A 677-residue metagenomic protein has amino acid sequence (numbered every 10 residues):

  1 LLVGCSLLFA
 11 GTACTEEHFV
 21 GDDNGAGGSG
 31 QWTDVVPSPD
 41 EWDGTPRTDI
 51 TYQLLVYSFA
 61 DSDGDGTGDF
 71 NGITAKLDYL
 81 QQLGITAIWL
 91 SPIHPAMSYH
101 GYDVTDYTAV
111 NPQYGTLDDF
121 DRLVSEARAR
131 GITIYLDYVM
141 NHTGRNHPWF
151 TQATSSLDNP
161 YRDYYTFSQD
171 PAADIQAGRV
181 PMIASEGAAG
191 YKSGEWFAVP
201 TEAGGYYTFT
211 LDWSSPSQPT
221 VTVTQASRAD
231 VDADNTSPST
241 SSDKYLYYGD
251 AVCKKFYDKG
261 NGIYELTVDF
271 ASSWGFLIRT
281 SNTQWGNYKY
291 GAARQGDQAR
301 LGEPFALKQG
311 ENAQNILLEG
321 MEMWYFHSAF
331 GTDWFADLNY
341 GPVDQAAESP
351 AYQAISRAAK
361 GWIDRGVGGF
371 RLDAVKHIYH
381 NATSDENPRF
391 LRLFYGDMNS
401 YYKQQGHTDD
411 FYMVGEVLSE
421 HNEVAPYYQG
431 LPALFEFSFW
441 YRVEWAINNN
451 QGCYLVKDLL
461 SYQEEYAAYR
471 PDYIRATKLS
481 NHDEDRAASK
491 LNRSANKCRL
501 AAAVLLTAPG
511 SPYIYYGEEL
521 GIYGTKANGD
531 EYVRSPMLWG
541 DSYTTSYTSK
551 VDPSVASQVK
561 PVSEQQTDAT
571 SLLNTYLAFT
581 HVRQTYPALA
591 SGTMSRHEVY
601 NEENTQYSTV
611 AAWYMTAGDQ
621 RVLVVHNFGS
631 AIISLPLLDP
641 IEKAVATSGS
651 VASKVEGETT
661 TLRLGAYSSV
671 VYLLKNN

Functional and structural regions predicted by a protein language model:
L7-D40: Bacterial Sec-dependent N-terminal signal peptides
F19-V20, A26-G28, G44, I50-Y52 (+1 more regions): Insoluble glucan recognition modules
Q31, V124-S125, H142, A153 (+15 more regions): Active-site-proximal helices and loops of the catalytic beta/alpha 8
D61, Q81-D119, T143-R145, K376-N381 (+1 more regions): Aromatic-lined carbohydrate-binding/catalytic grooves of carbohydrate-active enzymes
G72-P95, G361-G369: Catalytic domains of carbohydrate-active enzymes, especially glycoside hydrolases
T151-A203, E311, E319-D337, N449-A468 (+1 more regions): Core domains of carbohydrate- and sulfate-ester-processing enzymes
Q404-H407, D472, K478-N481, R486 (+1 more regions): Loop/helix patches that line or flank the sugar-binding groove of alpha-linked glycan CAZymes
G657-N677: C-terminal beta-strand-rich structural cap/linker in extracellular carbohydrate-active enzymes
